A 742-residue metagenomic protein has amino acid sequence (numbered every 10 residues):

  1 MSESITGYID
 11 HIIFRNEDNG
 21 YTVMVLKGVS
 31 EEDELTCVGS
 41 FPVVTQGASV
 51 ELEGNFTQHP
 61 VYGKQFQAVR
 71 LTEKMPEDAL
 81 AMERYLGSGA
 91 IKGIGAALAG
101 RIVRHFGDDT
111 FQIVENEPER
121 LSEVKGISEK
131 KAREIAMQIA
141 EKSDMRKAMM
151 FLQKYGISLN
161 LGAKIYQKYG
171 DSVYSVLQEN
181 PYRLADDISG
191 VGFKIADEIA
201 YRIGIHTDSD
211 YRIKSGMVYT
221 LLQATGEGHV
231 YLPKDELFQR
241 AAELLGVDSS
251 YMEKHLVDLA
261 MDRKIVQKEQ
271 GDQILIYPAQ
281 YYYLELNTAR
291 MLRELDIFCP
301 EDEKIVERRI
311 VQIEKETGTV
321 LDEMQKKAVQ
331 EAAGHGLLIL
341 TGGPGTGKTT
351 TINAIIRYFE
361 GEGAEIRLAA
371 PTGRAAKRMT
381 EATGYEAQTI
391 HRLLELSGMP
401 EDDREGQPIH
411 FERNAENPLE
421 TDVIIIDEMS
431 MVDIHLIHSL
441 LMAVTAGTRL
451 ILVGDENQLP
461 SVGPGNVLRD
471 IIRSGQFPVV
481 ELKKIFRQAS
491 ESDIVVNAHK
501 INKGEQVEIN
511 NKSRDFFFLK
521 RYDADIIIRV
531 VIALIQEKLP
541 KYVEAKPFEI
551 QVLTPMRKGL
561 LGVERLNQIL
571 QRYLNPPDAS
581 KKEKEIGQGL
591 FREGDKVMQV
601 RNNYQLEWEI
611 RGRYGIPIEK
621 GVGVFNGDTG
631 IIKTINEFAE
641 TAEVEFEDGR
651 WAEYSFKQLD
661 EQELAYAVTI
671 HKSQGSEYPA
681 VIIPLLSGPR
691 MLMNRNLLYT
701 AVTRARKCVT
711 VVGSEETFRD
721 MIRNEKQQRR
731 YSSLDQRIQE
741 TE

Functional and structural regions predicted by a protein language model:
M1-I305, E742: Accessory, non-ATPase domains that flank or precede helicase/AAA+ motor cores in DNA-metabolism machines
I12, L52, Q599, I632-I635 (+1 more regions): A generic structural signal for residues embedded in beta-strands
G47-S49, G594, G627: Loop/turn positions that initiate beta-strands
E269-G343, T350: Pre-Walker A segment
K326-Q330, G334-K512: ASCE P-loop NTPase helicase motor core
E456-V622: Conserved helicase motor core of P-loop NTPases
E619-G621, N626-E742: C-terminal accessory regions
